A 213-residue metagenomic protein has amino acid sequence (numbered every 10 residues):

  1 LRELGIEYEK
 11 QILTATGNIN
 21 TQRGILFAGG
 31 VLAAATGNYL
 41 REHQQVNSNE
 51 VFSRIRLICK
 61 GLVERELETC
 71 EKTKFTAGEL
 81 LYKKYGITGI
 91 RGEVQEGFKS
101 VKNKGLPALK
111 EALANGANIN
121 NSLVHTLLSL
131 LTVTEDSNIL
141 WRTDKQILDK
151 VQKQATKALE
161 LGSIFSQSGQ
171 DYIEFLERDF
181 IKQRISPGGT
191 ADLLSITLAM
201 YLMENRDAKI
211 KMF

Functional and structural regions predicted by a protein language model:
L1-A15, Y172-K182, M203-D207: Generic N-terminal targeting/processing segments that precede catalytic cores or assembly contacts
L1-N38: Long, hydrophobic/aromatic-enriched structural stretches that serve as scaffold segments
L4, T21-A28, E93, G97 (+4 more regions): Short, contiguous, pocket-lining structural segments that sit at or immediately flank catalytic/ligand-binding sites
G5, G30, A35-G37, I55 (+4 more regions): Small-side-chain structural scaffolding
Q11-R23, A114-N115, R178-P187: A short glycine/serine-rich beta->alpha loop
I25-G29, V51, N120-L127, T190-I196: Short runs of predominantly hydrophobic/aromatic residues within well-ordered alpha helices that form helix-helix
T36-R178, Y201-N205, K209-F213: Phosphate-rich cofactor/ligand-interacting catalytic cores and adjacent structured alpha/beta frameworks
K182, S186-M212: Short, amphipathic C-terminal "tail helix"
